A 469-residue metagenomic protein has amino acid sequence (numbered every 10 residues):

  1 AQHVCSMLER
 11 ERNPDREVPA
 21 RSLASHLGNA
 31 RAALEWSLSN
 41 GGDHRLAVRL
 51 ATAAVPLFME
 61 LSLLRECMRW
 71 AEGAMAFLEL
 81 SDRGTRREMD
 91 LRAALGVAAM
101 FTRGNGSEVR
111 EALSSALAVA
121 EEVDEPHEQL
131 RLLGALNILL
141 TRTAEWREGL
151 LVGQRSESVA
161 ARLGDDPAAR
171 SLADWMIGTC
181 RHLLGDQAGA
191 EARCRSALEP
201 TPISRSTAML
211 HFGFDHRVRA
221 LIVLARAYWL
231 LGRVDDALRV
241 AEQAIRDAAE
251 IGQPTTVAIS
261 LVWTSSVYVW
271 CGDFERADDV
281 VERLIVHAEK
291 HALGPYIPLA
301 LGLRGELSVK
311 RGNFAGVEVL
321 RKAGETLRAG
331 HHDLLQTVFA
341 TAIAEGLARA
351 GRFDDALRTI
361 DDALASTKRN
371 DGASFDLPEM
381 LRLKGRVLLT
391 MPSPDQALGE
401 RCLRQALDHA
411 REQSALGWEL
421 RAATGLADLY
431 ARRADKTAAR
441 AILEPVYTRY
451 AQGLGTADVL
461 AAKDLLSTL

Functional and structural regions predicted by a protein language model:
A1-A168, L172-P200, S206-M209, A225-R239 (+8 more regions): Inter-helical turn/loop elements of alpha-helical hairpins
E122, V159-R162, R246-I251, I285-L293 (+4 more regions): Solenoid-like repeat scaffolds
S171, R217-A220, A258-I259, G294-L299 (+2 more regions): Generic helix N-cap/helix-start motif at coil->alpha-helix transitions
A248, G252-G324: Acidic, glycine-rich loop-and-beta core segments that form the ion-binding/anion-interacting portion of active sites
A344-K368, L383: A glycine-rich beta-turn/hairpin centered on an aromatic-Pro dipeptide
L364-D408: Alpha-helical adaptor scaffolds
D458, T468-L469: Basic, low-complexity intrinsically disordered segments
